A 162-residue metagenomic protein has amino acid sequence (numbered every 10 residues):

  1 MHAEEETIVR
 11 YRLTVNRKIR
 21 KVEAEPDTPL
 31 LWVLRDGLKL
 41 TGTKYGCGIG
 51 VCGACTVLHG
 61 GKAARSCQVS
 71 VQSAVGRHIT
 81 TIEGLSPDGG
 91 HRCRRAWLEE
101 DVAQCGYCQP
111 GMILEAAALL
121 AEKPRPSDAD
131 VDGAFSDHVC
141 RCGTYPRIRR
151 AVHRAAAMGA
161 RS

Functional and structural regions predicted by a protein language model:
M1-S162: Signature of N-terminal electron-transfer/Fe-S-associated modules in redox systems
